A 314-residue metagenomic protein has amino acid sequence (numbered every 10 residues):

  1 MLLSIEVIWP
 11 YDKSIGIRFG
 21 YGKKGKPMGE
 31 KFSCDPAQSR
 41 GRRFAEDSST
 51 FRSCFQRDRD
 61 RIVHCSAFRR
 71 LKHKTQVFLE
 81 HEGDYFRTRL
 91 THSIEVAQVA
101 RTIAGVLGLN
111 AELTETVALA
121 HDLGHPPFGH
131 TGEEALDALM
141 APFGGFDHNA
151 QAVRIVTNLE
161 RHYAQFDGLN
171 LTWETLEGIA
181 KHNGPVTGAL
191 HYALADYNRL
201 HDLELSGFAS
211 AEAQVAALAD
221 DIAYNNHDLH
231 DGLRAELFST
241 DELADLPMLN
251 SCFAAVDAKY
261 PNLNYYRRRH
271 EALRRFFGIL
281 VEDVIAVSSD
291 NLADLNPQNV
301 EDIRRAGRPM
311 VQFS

Functional and structural regions predicted by a protein language model:
L2-L3: Leucine-biased recognition of intrinsically disordered, low-complexity hydrophobic segments
I8-S93, Q98-I103, E112, G132 (+3 more regions): Histidine-centered, transition-metal-coordinating active-site segments
T116, P127-P142, R234-F238: Post-HEXXH active-site segment of zinc metalloproteases
L119-L123, M140, L159: Acidic, glycine-rich active-site loops and adjacent beta-strand->loop/helix elements that engage anionic groups
A120, G124-F128, A223: Short active-site segment of divalent metal-dependent hydrolases/proteases that encodes the spacing between
F143-H148: Active-site nucleophile and cofactor-binding loops and adjacent substrate-binding regions of central metabolic enzymes
